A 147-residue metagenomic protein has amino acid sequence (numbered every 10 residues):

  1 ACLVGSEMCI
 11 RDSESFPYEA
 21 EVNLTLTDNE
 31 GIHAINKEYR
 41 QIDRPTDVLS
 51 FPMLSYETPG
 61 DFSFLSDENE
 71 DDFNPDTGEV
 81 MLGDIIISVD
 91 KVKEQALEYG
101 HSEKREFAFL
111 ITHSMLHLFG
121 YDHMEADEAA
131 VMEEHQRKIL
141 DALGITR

Functional and structural regions predicted by a protein language model:
A1-G5, C9-I10: Single conserved hydrophobic/aromatic residue that forms the stacking wall/gate of nucleotide- or nucleobase-binding
D12-Y18: Short secondary-structure junctions
T25-N29, S88-D90: Short loop/turn motifs enriched for small/polar and acidic residues
I35-I42: Glycine-rich loop at the start of a catalytic domain that most often binds anionic cofactors/ligands
D47-S102, K138: Active-site scaffold of zinc-dependent metalloenzymes
G100-L116: Short alpha-helix carrying the canonical HExxH Zn2+-binding catalytic motif
R105, Y121-R147: Post-HEXXH active-site segment of zinc metalloproteases
